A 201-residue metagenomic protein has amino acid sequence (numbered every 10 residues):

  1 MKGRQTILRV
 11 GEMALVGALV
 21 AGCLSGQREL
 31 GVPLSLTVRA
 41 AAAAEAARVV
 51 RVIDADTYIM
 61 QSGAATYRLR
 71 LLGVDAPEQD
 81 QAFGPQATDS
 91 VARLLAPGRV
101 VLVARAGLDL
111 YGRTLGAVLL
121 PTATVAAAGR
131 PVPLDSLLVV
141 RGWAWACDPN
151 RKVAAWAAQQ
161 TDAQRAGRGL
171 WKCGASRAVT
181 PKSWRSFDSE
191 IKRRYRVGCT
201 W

Functional and structural regions predicted by a protein language model:
K2-W201: Small beta-barrel nucleic-acid-binding modules, primarily SNase/OB-fold domains and secondarily Tudor-like barrels
